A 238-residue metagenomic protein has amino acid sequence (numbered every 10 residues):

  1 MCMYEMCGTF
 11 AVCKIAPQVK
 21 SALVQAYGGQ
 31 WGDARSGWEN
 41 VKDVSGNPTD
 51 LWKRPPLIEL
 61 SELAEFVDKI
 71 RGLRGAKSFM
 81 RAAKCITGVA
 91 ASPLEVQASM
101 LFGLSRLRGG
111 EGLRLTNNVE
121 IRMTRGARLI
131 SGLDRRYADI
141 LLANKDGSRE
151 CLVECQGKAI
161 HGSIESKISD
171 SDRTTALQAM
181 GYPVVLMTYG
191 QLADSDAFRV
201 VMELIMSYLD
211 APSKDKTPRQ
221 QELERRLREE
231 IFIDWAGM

Functional and structural regions predicted by a protein language model:
M1-E65: Nuclease-adjacent, charged terminal/linker segments that flank catalytic cores
G46, D50-M238: Surface segments flanking catalytic/ligand-binding clefts of nucleic-acid enzymes
